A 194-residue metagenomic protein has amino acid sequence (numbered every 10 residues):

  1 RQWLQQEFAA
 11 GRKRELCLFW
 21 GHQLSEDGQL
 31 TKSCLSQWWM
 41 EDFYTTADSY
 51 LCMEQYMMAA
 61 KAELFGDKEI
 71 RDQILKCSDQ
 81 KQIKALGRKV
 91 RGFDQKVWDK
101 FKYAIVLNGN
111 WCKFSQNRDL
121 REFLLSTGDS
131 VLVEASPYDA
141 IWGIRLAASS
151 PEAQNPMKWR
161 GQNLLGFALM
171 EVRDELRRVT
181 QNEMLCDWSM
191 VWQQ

Functional and structural regions predicted by a protein language model:
R1-Q194: Charged, low-complexity intrinsically disordered segments
